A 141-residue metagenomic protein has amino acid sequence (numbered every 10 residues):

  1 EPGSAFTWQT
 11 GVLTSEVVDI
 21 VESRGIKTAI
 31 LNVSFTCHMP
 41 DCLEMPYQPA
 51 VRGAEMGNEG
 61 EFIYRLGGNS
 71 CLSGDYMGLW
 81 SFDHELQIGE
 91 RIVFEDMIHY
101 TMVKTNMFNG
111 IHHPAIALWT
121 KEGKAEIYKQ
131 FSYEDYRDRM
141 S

Functional and structural regions predicted by a protein language model:
P2-S141: Charged (often Lys/Glu-rich) extended helix/loop segments that serve as interaction or gating elements
